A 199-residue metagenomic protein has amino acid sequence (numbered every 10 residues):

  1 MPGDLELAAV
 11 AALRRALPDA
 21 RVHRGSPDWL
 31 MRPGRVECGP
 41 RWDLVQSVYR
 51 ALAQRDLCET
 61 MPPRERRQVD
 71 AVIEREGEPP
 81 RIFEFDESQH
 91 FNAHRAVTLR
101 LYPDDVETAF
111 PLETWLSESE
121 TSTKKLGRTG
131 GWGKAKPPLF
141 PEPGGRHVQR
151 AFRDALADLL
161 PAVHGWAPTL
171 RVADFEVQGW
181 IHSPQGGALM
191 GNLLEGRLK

Functional and structural regions predicted by a protein language model:
M1, E59, P63, G145-Q149: Conserved aromatic-histidine-acidic binding/catalytic patches
M1-R21, R150: Nuclease catalytic cores
E6-L7, R66, D154-A155: Conserved glycosyltransferase catalytic-site signature
A20-F85: Active-site metal-binding core of divalent-cation-utilizing nuclease and nuclease-like domains
R35-V36, H94-T98, S183-P184: Short aromatic-enriched loop/helix-cap "lid" or pocket-rim segments at secondary-structure transitions that line
E37-G39, P184-N192: Short low-complexity, flexible loop/linker segments enriched in glycine and/or proline with clustered acidic
S88-G179: Catalytic cores of nucleic-acid endonucleases
N192-K199: Acidic, His- and aromatic-enriched active-site or binding-groove loops in soluble protein domains that engage sugars
